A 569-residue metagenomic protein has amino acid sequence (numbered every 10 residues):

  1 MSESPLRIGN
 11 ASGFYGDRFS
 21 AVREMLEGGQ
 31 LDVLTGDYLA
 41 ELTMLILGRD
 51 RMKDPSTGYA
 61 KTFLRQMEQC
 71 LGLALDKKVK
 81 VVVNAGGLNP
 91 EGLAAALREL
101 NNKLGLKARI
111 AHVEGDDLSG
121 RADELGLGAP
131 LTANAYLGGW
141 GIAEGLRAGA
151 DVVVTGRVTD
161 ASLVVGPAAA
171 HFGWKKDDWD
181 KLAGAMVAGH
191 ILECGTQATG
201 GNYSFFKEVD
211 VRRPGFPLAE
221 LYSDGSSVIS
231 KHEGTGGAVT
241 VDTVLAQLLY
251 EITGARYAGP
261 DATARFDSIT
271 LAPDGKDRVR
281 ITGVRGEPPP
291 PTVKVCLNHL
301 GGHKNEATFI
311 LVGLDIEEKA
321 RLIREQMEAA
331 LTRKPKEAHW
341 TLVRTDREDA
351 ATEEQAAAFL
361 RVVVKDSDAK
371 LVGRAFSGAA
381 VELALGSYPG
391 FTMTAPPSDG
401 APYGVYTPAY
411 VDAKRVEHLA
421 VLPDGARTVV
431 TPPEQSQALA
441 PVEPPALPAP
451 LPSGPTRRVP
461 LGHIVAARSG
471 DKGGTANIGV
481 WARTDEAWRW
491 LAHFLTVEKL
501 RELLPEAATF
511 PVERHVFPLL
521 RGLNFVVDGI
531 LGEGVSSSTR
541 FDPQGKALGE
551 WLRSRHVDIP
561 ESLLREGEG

Functional and structural regions predicted by a protein language model:
M1-G9, E443-P450, G567-G569: Generic start-of-chain signal for non-secretory N-termini
M1-V153, T159-Y257, D261-T270, E353-F359 (+2 more regions): Non-transmembrane, aqueous-exposed alpha-helical and coiled segments at domain scale
Q30, G283-R458, K472, W481-W488 (+3 more regions): C-terminal non-catalytic interaction/assembly regions of soluble proteins
A129-G139, G145-A150, K365-E382, G425-E434 (+1 more regions): Extended, charge-rich low-complexity interaction segments
I191, G195-R324, P335-D349, R458-P460 (+4 more regions): Active-site loops and adjacent core secondary-structure elements that bind or stabilize anionic groups
I464-R468, K472: Helix-coil modules at protein/domain termini and other flexible surface or pore-lining loops, especially C-terminal
W488-W490, L495-T496, A507, P511-G567: Phosphate-backbone binding interfaces of nucleic-acid-interacting proteins
